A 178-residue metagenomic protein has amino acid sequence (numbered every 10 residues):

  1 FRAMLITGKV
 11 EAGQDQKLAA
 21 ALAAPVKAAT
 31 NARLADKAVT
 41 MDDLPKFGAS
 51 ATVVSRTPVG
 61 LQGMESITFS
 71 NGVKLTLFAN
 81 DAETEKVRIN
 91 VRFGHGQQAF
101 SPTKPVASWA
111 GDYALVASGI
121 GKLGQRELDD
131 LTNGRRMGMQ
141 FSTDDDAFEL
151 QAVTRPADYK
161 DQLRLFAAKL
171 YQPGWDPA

Functional and structural regions predicted by a protein language model:
F1-G94, Q98-S101: Proteolytic maturation boundary segments
F1-T7, A82-V116, I120-Q172, A178: M16 family metallopeptidases and their MPP-like homologs
D36, D176-P177: Short, polar/charged, Gly/Pro-enriched helix-capping and turn/loop motifs at alpha-helix termini and inter-helix linkers
